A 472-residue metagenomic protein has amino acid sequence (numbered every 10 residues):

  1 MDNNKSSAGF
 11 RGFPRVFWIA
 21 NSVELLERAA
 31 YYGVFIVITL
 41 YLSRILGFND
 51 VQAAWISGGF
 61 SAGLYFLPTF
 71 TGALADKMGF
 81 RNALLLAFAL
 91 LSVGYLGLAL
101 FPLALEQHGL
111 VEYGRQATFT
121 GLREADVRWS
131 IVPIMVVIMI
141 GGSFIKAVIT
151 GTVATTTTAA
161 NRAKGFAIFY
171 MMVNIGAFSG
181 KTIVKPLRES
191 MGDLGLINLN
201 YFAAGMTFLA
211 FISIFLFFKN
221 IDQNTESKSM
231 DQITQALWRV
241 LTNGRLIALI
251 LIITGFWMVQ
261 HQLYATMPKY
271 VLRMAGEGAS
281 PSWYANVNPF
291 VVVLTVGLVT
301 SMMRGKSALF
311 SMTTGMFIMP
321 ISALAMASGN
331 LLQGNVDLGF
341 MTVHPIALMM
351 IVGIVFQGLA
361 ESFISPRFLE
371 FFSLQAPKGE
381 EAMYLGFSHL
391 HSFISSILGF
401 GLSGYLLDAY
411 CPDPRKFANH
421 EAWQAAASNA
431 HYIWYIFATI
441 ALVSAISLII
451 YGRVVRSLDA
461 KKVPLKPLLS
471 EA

Functional and structural regions predicted by a protein language model:
D2-P14, N224-L251: Juxtamembrane intracellular "pre-TM" segments in multi-pass secondary transporters
Y31-L40, G180, G244-A285, F400: Extracytoplasmic gate region of multi-pass secondary transporters
F48-A62, K164-A167, K269-V293, T314 (+3 more regions): Loop-to-transmembrane helix entry
G58-A73, N286-V299, I394: Central cavity-lining transmembrane alpha-helices of secondary-active solute carriers, predominantly the Major
L64, N161-R188, A204-T207, A285-P289 (+1 more regions): Glycine-rich segments within core transmembrane alpha-helices of 12-TM secondary carriers
L67-F80, R188, L294-T314: Helix-to-loop junctions at the C-terminal end of transmembrane segments in multipass secondary transporters
A89-A125, F317-T342: C-terminal ends and interior cores of transmembrane alpha-helices in multi-pass membrane transporters/permeases
V132, I197-L216, A427-I450: Symmetry-related core transmembrane helices of the 12-TM Major Facilitator Superfamily/SLC fold
